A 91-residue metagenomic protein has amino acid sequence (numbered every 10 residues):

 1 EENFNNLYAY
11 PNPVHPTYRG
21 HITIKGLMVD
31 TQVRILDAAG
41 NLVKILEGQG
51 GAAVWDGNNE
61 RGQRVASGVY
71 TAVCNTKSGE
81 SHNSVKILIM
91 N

Functional and structural regions predicted by a protein language model:
E1-R34, A52, E80: Glycine-centered coil/turn sites that cap beta-strands in beta-rich domains
L7, Q63, S67-N91: C-terminal tail/sorting-segment detector
K25-L27, D56, N75: Residue-level recognition of strand-loop junctions within catalytic nucleotide-signaling folds
V33-V43, Y70: Short, glycine-anchored, charge-dense loop/turn motifs used at functional sites
D37-A38, N59-E60, T76: Short, acidic, Ser/Thr-enriched surface-loop or helix-capping motifs
I45-G50: Short beta-strand segments within Ig-like beta-sandwich modules, predominantly Fibronectin type-III
A52-V65: Signal that preferentially marks extracellular ectodomain short beta-strand elements of beta-sandwich modules
